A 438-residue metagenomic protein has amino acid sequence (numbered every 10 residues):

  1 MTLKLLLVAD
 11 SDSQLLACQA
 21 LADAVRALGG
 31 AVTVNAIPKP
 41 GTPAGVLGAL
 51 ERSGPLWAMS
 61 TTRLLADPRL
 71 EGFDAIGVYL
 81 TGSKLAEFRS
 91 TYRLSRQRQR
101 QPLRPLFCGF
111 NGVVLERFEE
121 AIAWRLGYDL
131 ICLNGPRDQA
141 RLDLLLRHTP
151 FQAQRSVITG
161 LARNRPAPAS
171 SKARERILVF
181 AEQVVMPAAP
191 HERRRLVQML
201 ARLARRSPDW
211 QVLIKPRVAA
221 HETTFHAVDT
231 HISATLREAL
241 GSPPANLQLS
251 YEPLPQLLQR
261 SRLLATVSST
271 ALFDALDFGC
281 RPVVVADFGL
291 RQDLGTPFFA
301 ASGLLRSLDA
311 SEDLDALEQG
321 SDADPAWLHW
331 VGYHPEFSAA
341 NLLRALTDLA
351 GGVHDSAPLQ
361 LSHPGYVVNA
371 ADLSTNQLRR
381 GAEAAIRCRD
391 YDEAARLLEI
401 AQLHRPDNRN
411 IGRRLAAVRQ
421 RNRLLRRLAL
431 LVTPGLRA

Functional and structural regions predicted by a protein language model:
L6-L28, N35-Q152, I158, A401-N410 (+2 more regions): Active-site and donor-binding regions of nucleotide-sugar-utilizing enzymes
A17, R163-T235: Conserved catalytic-core segment of nucleotide-activated headgroup transferases in glycan assembly
D229-Y251: Nucleotide-activated donor-binding/catalytic signature segment of Leloir-type glycosyltransferases, i.e., the conserved
S250-G295: A donor-sugar binding/catalytic signature common to diverse glycosyltransferases and related nucleotide-sugar
F299-S374, R380: Leloir-type glycosyltransferase catalytic cores
S374, I386-R387: Hydrophobic/aromatic side-chain positions at a characteristic register within alpha-helices of tetratricopeptide repeats
